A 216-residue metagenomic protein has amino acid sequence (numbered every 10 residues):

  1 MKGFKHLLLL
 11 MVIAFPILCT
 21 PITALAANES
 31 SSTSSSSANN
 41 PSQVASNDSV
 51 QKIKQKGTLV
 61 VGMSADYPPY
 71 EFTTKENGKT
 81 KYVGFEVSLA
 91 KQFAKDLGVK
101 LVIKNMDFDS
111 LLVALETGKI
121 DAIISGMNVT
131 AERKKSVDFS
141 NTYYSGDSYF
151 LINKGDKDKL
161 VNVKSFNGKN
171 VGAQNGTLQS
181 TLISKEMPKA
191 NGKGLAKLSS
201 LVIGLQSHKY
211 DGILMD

Functional and structural regions predicted by a protein language model:
M1-N28: Sec-dependent N-terminal signal peptides of Gram-positive bacterial secreted proteins and lipoproteins
P41-G126: Extracytoplasmic small-molecule ligand-binding "clamshell" domains of the periplasmic binding protein/Venus flytrap
K95-D96, K104-N105, D109-A122, S136-D138 (+2 more regions): Short helices/loops that flank or line small-molecule/ion binding pockets
K100-D107, A173, A190-K197: Short beta-strand-to-loop elements that line the ligand-binding cleft of bilobed periplasmic-binding protein-like
A131-T142, K189: Ligand-binding "clamshell"
V137-F150, N167, K197-S199: Short Pro/Gly-enriched coil loops immediately N-terminal to beta-strands
N153-N170: Flexible hinge/capping segments at coil-to-helix
G172-E186: Secondary-structure junction motif
